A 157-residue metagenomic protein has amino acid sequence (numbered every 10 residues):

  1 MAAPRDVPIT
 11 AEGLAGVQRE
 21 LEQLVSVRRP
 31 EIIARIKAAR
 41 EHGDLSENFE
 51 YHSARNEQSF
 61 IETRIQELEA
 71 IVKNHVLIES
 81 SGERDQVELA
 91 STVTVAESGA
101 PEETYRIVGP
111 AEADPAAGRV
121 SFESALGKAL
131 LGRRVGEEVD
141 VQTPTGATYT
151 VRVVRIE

Functional and structural regions predicted by a protein language model:
M1-Q66: Helix-rich terminal scaffold detector
A2-P4, R19, R40, V72-K73 (+4 more regions): Residue-level signal for pocket-adjacent positions within structured domains
L21, V25-R28, V72-V76, R134 (+1 more regions): Conserved NTP-handling cores and scaffolds of large molecular machines
Q23, F60, A70, K128-V135: Short, intrinsically disordered, mixed-charge
E62-V76: Amphipathic alpha-helical coiled-coil segments
I78-E157: Non-DNA-binding regulatory cores of transcription-related proteins, predominantly C-terminal effector-binding
